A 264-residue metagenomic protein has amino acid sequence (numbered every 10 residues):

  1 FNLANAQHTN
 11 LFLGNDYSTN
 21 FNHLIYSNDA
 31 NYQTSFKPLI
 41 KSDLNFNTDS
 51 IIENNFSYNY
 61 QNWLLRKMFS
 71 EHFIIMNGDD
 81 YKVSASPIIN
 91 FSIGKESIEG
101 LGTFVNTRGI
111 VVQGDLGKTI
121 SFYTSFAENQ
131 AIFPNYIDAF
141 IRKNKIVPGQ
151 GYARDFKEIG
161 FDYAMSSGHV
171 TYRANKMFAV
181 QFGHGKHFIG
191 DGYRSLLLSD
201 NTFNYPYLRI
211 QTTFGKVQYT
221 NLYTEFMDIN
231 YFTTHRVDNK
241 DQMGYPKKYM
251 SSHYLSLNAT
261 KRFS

Functional and structural regions predicted by a protein language model:
N2-A6: Sec/Tat signal peptide C-region and signal peptidase I cleavage site
H8-R262: Outer-membrane beta-barrel channel domains
